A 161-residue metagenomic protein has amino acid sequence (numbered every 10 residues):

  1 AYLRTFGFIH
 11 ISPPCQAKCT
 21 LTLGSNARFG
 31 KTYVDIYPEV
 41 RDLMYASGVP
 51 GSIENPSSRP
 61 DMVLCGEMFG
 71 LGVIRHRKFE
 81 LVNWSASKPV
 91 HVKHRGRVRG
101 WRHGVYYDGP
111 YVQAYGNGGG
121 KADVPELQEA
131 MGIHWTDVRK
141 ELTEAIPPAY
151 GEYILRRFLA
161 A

Functional and structural regions predicted by a protein language model:
A1-F8, C15-A161: Class I S-adenosyl-L-methionine
